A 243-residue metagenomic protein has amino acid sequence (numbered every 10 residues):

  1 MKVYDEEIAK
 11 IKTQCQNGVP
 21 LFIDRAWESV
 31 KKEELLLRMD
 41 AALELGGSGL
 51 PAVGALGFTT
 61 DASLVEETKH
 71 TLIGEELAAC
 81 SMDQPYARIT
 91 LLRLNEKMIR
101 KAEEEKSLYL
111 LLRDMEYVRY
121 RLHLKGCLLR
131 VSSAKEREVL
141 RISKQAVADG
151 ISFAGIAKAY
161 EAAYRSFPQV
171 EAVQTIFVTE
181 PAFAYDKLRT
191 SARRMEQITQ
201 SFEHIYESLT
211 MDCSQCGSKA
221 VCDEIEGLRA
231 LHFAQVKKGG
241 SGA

Functional and structural regions predicted by a protein language model:
M1-E67: Charged, amphipathic alpha-helical stretches
M1-Y4, E28, C80-A87, K101 (+5 more regions): Intrinsic-disorder-associated interaction segments
K12, E34-D40, E44, H70-E96: Long, solvent-exposed non-transmembrane regions
D83, A87-F167: N-terminal alpha-helical interaction blocks
L140-S201, S214: A broadly conserved sequence feature marking short terminus-proximal activation segments in nucleic acid-centric
S191-H232: Cysteine-cluster motifs in flexible loop/terminal segments that predominantly coordinate metals
L228-A243: Short microdomains enriched in Cys/His and/or Lys/Arg
